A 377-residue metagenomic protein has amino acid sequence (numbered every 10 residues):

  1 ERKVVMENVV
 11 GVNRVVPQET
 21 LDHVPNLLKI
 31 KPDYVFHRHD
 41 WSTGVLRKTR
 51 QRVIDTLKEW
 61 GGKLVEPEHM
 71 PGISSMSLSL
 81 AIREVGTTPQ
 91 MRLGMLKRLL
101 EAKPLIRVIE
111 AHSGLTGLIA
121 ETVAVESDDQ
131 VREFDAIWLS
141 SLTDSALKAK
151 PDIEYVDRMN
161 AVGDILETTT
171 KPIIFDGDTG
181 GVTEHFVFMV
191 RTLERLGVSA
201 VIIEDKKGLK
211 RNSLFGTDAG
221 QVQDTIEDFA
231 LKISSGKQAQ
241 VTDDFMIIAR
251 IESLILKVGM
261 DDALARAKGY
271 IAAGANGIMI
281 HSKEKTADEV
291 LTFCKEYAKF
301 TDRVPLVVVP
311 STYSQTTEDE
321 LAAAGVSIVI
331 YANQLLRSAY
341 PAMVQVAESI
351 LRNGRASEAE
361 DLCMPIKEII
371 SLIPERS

Functional and structural regions predicted by a protein language model:
E1-P89: Nucleotidyltransferase catalytic core that binds NTPs
P17, H37, E66, A249 (+2 more regions): Structural signal for conserved beta-strand scaffold positions within catalytic alpha/beta enzyme cores
Q18-L21, M70, S253, T312 (+1 more regions): Short, solvent-exposed coil/turn elements at secondary-structure transition points
K31, G259, P374-S377: Glycine-centered helix-coil hinge/cap
F36, G44-P67, S213-I226, K295-L306 (+1 more regions): Short acidic, glycine/proline-enriched helix-loop-strand junctions
T56, W60, A81, L99 (+2 more regions): Residues that form generic nucleotide/phosphate-binding pockets
M70, V85-L96, L115, Q334-S377: Extended, intrinsically disordered, low-complexity segments
P89-I330, S338, V344, E348: Alpha/beta enzyme core
